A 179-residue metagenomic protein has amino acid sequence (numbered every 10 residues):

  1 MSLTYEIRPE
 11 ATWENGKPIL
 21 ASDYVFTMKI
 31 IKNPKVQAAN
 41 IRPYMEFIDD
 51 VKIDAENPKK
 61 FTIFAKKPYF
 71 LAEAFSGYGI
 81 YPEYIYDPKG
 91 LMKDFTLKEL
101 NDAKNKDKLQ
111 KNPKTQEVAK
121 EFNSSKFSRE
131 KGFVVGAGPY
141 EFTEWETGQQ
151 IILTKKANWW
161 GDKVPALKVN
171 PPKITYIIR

Functional and structural regions predicted by a protein language model:
M1, K17-A21, I41-Y44, D54 (+3 more regions): Solvent-exposed, acidic/flexible segments
M1-A38, D54, T62: Aromatic- and charge-enriched surface segment that lines or borders ligand/interaction sites
S2-E6, Y24-M28, K60-I63, G138-T143 (+2 more regions): Short, well-ordered beta-strand elements
E6, P43-E117: Surface-exposed binding/hinge segments that line and control ligand-binding clefts or catalytic entry sites
I7-R8, F127-K131, W159-R179: Ligand-site clamp/hinge motif
T12-E14, P68-E73, W160-D162: Short beta-strands and strand-coil junctions in structured, solvent-facing domains, enriched
K17-P18, D23, A74-Y86, A166-P171: Extended Gly/Ser/Thr-rich low-complexity repeat segments, especially those forming or decorating extracellular
F133-D162: Bilobed "Venus flytrap"/periplasmic-binding protein-like clamshell domains and structurally analogous long
